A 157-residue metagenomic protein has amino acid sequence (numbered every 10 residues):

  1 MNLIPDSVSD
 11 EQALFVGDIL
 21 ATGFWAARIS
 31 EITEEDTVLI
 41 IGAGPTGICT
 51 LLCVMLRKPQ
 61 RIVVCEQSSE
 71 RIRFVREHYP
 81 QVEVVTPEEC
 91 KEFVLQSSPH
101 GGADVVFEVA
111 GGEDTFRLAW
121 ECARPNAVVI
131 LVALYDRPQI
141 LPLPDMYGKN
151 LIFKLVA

Functional and structural regions predicted by a protein language model:
M1-I41, V63: NAD(P)H dinucleotide-binding glycine-rich loop of Rossmann-like/cofactor-binding domains, especially the beta1-alpha1
G17, E66, A110, A133 (+1 more regions): Conserved residues at beta->alpha junctions
A27, L51, I72, F116-W120 (+1 more regions): Generic hydrophobic/aromatic pocket-lining and core-packing "Φ" positions
S30-I32, S98, A110, C122-R124: A generic alpha-to-beta junction signature in SAM-dependent methyltransferases
T37-A43, L52-F116: Adenosine-nucleotide cofactor-binding segment
G47-I48: N-terminal Rossmann-fold NAD(P) dinucleotide-binding loop
E113-A157: Glycine-rich phosphate-binding loop and adjacent beta-alpha segment of Rossmann(oid) nucleotide-cofactor-binding
